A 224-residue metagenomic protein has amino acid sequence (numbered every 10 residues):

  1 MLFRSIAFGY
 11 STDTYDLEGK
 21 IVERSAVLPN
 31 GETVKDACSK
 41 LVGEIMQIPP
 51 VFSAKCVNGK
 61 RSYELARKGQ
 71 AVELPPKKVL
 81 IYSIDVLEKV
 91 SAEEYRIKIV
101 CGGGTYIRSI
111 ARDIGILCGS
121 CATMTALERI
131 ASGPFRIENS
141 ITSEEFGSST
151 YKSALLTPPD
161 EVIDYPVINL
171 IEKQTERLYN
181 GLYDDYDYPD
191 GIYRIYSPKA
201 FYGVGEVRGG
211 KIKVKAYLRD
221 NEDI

Functional and structural regions predicted by a protein language model:
M1-N139, V204-G205, K211-K213: RNA pseudouridine synthases
E32-K35, I116-I224: Accessory RNA 3′-end/elbow-binding domains used by RNA modification enzymes
